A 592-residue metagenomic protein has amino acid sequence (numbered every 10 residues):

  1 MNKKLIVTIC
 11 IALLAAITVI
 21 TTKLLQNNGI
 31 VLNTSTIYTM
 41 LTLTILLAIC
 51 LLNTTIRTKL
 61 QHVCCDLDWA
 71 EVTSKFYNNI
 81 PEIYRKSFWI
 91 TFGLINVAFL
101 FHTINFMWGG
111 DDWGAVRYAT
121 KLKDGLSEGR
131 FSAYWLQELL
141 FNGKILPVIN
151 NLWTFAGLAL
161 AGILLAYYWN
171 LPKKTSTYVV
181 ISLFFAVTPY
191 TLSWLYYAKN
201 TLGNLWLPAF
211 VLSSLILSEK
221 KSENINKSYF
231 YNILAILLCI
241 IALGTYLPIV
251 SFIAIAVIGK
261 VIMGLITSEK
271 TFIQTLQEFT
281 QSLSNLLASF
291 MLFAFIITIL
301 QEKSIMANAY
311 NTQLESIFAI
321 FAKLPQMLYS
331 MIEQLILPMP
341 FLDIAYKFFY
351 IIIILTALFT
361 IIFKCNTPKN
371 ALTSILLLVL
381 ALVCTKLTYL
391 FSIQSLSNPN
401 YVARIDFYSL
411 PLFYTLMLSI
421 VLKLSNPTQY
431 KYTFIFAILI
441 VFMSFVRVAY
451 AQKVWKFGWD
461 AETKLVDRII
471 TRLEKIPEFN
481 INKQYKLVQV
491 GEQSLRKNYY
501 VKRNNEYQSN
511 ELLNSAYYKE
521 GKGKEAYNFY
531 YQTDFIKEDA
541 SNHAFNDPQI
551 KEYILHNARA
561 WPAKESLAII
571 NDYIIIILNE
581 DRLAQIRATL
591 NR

Functional and structural regions predicted by a protein language model:
V31-S35, L46, W69, T73-S127 (+8 more regions): Intrinsically disordered, polar/acidic, low-complexity terminal segments
T34-I37, L126, R130, T154 (+3 more regions): Membrane-interface micro-motifs in multi-pass membrane enzymes
I163, I344-L372: Hydrophobic, aromatic-rich transmembrane alpha-helices and their immediate juxtamembrane boundary segments
L217-I241, E269-L276, K431-I435: Short hydrophobic alpha-helices at membrane interfaces in multi-pass membrane enzymes
Y229-N232, K423-V448: Signature aromatic-anchored transmembrane alpha helix within multi-pass, membrane-resident enzymes that catalyze glycan
F230-L247, F252-I258: Membrane-interface alpha helices of multi-pass inner-membrane proteins
F252-L287: Perimembrane helix-loop-helix junctions
F279-I352: Membrane-lumen/periplasm interface segments of specific transmembrane helices in polyprenyl phosphate-linked
